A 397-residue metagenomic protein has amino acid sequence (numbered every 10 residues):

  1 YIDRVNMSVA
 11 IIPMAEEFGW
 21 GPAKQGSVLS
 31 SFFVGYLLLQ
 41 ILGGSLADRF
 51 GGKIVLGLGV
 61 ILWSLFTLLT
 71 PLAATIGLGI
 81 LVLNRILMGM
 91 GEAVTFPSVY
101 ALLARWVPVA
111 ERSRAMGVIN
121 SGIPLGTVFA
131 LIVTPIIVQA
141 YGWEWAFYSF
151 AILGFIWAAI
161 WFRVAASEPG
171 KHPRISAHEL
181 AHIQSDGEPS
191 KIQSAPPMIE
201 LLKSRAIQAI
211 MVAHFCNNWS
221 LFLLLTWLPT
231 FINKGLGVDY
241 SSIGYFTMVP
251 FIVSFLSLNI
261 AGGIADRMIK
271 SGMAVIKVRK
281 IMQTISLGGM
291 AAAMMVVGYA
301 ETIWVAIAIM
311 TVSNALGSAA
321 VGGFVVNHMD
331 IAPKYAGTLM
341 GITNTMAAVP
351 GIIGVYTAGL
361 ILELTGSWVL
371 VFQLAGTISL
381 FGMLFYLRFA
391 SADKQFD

Functional and structural regions predicted by a protein language model:
Y1-P22, L224-P229: Extracytoplasmic
V5, F33-I41, A93, T127-V128 (+3 more regions): Residue-level signature of mid-helix packing/kink "hotspots" within the transmembrane helices of 12-pass Major
M7-S8, S204-A261, A320-V321, V325: Extracytoplasmic gate region of multi-pass secondary transporters
I61-T75, G288-E301: C-terminal ends and interior cores of transmembrane alpha-helices in multi-pass membrane transporters/permeases
L62, F66-L69, G79-L87, V305-V312: Paired small-residue
N84-P124: Cytoplasmic helix-loop-helix junction between adjacent transmembrane helices in 12-TM secondary transporters
I119-H172: Helix-loop-helix hairpin linking two adjacent transmembrane segments in secondary transporters
I276-G323: C-terminal transmembrane helical hairpin of 12-TM major facilitator-type secondary transporters
